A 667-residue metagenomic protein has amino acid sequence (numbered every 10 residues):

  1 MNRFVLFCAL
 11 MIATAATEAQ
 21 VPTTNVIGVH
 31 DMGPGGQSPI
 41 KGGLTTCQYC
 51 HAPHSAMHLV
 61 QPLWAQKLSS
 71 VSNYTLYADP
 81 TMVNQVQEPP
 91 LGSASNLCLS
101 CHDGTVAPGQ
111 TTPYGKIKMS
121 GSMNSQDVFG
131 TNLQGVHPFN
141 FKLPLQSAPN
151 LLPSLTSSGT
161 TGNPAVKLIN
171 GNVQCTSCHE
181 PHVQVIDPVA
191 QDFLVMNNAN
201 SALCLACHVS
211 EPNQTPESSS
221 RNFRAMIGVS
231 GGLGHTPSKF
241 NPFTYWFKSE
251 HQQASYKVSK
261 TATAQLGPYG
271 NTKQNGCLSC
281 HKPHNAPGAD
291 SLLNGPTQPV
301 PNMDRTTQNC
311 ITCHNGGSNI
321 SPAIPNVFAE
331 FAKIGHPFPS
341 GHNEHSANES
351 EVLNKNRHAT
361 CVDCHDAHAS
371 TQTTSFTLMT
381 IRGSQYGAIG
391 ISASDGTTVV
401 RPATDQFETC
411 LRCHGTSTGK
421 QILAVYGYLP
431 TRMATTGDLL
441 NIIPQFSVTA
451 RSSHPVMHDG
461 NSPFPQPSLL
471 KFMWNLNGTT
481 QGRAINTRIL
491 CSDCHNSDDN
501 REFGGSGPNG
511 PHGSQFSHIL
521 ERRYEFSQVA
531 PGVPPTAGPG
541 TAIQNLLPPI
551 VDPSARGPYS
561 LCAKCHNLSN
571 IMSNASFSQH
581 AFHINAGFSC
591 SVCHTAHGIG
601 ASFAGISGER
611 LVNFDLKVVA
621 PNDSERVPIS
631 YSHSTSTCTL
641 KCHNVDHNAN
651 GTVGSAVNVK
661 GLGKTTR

Functional and structural regions predicted by a protein language model:
M1-F4: Positively charged n-region of N-terminal signal peptides that target proteins for export
A13-A16: N-terminal signal peptide c-region/cleavage motif recognized by signal peptidases
E18-N170, Q174-R667: Flexible linker/context regions in extracytoplasmic redox proteins
